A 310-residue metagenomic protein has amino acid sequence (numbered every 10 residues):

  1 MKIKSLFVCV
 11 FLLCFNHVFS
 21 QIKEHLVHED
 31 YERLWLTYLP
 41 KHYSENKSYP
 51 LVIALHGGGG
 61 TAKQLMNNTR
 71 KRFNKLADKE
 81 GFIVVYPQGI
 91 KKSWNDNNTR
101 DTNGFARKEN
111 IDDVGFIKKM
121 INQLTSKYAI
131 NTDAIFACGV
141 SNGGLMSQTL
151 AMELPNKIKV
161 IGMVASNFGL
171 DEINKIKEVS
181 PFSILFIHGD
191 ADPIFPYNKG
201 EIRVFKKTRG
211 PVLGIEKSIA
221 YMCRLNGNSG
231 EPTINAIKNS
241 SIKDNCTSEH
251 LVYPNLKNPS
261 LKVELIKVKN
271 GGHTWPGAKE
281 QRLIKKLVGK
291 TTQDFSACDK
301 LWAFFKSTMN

Functional and structural regions predicted by a protein language model:
K4-C14: Sec-dependent N-terminal signal peptides
V18-L51, Q64, T69, L76-E80 (+9 more regions): A domain-start/cap signature at the N-terminus of enzymes
Y49, G57-T61, G271-G272: Active-site glycine-rich loops that stabilize anionic/oxyanionic intermediates across multiple enzyme folds
A54-G57, Y86, K267: Structural cue for short, hydrophobic secondary-structure segments
E80-K92: Conserved alpha/beta-hydrolase
A106-Y128, T149: Alpha/beta-hydrolase active-site loop
F186-H188: Short beta-strand/loop motif that positions the catalytic acidic residue of the alpha/beta-hydrolase fold
T208-E249: Acidic, glycine-rich loop-and-strand cores that form catalytic or ligand-binding grooves in diverse globular domains
